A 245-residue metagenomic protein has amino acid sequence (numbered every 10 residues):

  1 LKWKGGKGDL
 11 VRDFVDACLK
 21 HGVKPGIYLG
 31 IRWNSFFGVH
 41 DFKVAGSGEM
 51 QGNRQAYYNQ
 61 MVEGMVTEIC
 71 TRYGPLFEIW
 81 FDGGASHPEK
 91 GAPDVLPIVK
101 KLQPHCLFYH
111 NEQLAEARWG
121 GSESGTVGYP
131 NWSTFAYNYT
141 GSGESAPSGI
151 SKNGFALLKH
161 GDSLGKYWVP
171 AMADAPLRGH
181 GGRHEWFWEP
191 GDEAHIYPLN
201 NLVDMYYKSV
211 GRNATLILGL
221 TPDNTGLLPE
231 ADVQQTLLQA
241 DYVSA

Functional and structural regions predicted by a protein language model:
L1-A245: Mature catalytic domains of secreted/periplasmic carbohydrate-active enzymes
